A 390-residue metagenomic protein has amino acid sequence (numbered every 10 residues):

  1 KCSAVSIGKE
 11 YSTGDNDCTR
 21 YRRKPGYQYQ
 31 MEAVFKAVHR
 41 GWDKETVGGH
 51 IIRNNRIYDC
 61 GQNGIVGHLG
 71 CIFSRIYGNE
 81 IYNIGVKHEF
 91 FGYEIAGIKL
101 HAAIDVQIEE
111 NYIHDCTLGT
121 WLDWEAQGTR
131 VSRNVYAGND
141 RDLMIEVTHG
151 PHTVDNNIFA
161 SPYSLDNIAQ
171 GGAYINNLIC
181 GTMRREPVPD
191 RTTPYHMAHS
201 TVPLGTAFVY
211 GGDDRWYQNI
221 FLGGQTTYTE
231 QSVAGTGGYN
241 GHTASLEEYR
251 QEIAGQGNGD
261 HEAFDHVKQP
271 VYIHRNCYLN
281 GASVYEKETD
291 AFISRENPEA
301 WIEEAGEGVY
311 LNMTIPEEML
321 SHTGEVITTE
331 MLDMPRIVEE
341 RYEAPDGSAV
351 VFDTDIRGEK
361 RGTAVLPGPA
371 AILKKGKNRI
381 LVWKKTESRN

Functional and structural regions predicted by a protein language model:
K1-E325: Glycine- and acidic/polar-rich repeat regions and solenoidal domains
Y136, T386-E387: Short alpha-helix boundary/capping motifs
T314, D333, V365-P367: Selective for proline/serine-rich intrinsically disordered segments in cytosolic/nuclear regulatory regions
T314-S321, R336-V338, G376-V382: Non-catalytic C-terminal accessory domains or segments of carbohydrate-active enzymes
E317, I327-T328, P367-P369: A short, sequence-level motif marking secondary-structure junctions
G324-T363: Active-site and glycan-interaction determinants of carbohydrate-active enzymes
T363-T386: Short, surface-exposed, low-complexity cationic segments
